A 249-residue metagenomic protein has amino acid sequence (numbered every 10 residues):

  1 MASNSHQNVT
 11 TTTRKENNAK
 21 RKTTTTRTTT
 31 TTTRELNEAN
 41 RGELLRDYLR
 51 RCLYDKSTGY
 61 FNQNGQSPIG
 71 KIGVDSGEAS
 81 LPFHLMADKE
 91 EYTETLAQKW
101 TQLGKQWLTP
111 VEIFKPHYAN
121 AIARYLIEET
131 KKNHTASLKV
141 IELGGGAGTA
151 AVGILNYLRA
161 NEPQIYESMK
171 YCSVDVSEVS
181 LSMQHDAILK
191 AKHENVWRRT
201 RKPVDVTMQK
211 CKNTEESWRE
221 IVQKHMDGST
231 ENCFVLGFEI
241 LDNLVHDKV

Functional and structural regions predicted by a protein language model:
M1-S3, Q7: Universal eukaryotic N-terminal targeting presequences
A2, R14, K20-K22, T31-I141 (+1 more regions): Rossmann-like AdoMet
T26-R27: Acidic, proline-/serine-/threonine-rich low-complexity intrinsically disordered repeat tracts
G145-G146, I240: Beta-hairpin (beta-strand-turn-beta-strand) motif
G237-V249: A mobile, often basic/glycine-rich helix-loop segment that functions as the active-site lid/recognition loop
